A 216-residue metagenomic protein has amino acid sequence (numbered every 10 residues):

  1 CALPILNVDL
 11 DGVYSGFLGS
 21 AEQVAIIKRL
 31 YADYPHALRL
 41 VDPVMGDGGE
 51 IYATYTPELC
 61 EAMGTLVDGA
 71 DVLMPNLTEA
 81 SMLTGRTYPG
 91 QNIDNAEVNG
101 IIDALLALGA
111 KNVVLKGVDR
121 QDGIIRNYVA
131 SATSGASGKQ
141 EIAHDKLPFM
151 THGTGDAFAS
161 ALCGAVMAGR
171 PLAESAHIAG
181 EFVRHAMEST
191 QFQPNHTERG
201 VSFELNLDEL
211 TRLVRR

Functional and structural regions predicted by a protein language model:
C1-L3: Short, small-residue-biased leader/transition segments that mark boundaries at the very start of proteins
I5-T65: Glycine/small-residue-rich loop that forms an oxyanion/phosphate-binding "nest" at active or ligand-binding sites
D11-G12, L40-G48, M74-L83, L115 (+1 more regions): Short beta-strands and strand-loop turn motifs
T54-K139: Conserved phosphate/ATP/ADP-binding segment of small-molecule kinases
M82, F149-L172: Short, small-residue alpha-helix embedded
A96-L106, Q140, P171-M187: Short, well-structured alpha-helical segments that form the helix of a local strand-helix-strand
G138-H152: Short pre-catalytic strand/loop immediately N-terminal to key active-site residues, enriched for Gly-Thr
A173-R216: Charged C-terminal helix
